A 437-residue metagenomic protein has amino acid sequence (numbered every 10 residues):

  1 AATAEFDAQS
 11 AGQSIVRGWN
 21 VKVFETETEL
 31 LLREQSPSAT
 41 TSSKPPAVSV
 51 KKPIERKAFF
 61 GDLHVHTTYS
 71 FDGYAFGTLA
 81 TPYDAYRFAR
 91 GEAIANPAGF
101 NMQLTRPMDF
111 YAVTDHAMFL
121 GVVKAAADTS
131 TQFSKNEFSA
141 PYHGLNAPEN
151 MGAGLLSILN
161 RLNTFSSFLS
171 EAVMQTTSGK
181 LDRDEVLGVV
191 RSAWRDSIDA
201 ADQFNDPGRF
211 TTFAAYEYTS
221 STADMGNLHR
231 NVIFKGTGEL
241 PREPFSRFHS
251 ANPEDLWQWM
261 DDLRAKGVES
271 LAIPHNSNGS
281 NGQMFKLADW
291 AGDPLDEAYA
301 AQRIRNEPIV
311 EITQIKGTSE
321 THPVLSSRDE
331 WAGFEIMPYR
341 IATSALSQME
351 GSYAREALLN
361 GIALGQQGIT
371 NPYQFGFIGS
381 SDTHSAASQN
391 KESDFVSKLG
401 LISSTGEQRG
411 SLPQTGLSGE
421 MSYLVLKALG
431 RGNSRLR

Functional and structural regions predicted by a protein language model:
A2-A4: Short, aromatic- and glycine-rich surface loops/edge beta-strands on solvent-exposed regions
F6-D7, G12-R437: Extended, charged catalytic domains and RNA/DNA-binding interfaces, predominantly in divalent-metal-using enzymes
